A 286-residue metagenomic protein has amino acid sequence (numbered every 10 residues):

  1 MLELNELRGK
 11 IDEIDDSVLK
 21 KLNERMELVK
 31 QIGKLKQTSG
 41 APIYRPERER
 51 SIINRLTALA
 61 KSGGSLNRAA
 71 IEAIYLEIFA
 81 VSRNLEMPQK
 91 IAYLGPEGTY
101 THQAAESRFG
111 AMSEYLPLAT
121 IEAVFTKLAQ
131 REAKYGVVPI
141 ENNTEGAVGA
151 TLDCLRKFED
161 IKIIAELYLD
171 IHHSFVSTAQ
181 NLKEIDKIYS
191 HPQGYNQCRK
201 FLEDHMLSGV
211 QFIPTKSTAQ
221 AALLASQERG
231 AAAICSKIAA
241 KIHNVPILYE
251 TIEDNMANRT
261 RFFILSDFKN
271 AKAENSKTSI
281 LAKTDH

Functional and structural regions predicted by a protein language model:
M1-H286: Domain-level signature for soluble enzymes in the chorismate/prephenate branch of the shikimate pathway
